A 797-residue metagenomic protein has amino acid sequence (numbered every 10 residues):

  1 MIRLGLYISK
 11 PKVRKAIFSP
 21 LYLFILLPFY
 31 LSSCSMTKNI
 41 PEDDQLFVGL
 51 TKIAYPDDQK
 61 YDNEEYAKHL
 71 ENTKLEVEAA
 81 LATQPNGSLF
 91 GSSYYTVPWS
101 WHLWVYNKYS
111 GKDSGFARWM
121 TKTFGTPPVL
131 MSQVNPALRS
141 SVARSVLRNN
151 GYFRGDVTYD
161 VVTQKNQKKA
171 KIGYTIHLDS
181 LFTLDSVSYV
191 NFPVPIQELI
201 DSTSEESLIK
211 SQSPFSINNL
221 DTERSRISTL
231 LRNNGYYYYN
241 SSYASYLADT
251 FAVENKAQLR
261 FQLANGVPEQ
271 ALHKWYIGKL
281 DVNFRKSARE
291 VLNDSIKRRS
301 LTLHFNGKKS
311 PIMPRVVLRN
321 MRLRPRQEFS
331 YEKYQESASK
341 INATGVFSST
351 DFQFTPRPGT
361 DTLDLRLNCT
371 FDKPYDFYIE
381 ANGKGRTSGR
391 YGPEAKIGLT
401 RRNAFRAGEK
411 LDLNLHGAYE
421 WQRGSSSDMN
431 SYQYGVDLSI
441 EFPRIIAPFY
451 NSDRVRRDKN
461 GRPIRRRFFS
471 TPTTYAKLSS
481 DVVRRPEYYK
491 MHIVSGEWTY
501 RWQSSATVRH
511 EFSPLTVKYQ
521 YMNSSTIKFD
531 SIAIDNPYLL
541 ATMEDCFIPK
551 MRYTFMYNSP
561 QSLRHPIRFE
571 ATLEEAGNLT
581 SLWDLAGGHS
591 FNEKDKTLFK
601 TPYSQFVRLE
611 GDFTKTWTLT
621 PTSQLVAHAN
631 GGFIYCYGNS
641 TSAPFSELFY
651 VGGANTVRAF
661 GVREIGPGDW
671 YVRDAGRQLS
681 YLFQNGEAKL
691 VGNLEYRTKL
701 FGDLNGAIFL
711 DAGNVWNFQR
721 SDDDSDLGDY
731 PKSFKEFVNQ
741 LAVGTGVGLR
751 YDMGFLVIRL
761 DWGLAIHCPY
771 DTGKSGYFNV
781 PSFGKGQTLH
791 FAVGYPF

Functional and structural regions predicted by a protein language model:
M1-F18: N-terminal secretory signal peptides that target proteins for export/translocation
I2, S35-G385, W421, D458-R466 (+2 more regions): Periplasmic polypeptide-binding modules associated with outer-membrane biogenesis and secretion
Y30-S33: C-terminal motif of bacterial Sec signal peptides marking the signal peptidase cleavage site
I196-L199, S310, S330-E570, R658-A659 (+5 more regions): Gram-negative/organellar outer-membrane beta-barrel architecture
L303, G307, K384-S388, E511-K699 (+2 more regions): C-terminal outer-membrane beta-barrel translocator/porin domains of Gram-negative envelope proteins and their
I341, L399, I440, A571 (+7 more regions): Hydrophobic, well-ordered secondary-structure elements that form the walls of internal hydrophobic environments
D726-F778: C-terminal structured "cap/appendage" subdomains that terminate the fold
